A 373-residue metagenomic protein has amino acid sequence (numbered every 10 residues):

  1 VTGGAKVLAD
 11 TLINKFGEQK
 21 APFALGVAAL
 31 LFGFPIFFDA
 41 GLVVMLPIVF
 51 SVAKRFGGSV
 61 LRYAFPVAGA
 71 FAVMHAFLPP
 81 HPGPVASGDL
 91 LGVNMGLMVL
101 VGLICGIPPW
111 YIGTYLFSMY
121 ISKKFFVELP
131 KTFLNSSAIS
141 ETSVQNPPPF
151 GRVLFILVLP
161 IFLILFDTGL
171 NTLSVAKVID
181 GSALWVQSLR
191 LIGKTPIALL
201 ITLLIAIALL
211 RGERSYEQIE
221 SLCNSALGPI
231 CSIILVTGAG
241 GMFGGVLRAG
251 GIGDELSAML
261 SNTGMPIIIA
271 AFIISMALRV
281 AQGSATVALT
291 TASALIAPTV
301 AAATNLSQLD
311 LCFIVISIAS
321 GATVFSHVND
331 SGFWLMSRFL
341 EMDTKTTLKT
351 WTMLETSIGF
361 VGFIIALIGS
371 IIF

Functional and structural regions predicted by a protein language model:
V1, K15-F50, I234-G240, T263-A302 (+1 more regions): Hydrophobic alpha-helical transmembrane segments of multi-pass integral membrane proteins, predominantly secondary
V1-G4, K15-Q19, V52-R62, D89-G96 (+5 more regions): Juxtamembrane helix-boundary/capping and inter-helix hinge elements in multi-pass membrane proteins
V1-K6, L191-I252: Core transmembrane alpha-helical segments of multi-pass membrane transporters/permeases
G3-T11, A40-V52, H81-L91, L116 (+3 more regions): Re-entrant/interfacial helical elements at transmembrane boundaries that shape and gate the permeation pathway
T11-L12, R248-M265, L295, A301-L306: Membrane-interface interhelical connector segments
E18-F34, F56-A76, N94-L103, I107 (+2 more regions): Alpha-helical transmembrane segments of multi-pass membrane proteins
F56-G58, G96-E141, S320-F373: Juxtamembrane and boundary regions of transmembrane helices in multi-pass small-molecule transporters and channels
L100-S221, L340: Long, contiguous bundles of hydrophobic transmembrane helices that form the permeation core of multi-pass
